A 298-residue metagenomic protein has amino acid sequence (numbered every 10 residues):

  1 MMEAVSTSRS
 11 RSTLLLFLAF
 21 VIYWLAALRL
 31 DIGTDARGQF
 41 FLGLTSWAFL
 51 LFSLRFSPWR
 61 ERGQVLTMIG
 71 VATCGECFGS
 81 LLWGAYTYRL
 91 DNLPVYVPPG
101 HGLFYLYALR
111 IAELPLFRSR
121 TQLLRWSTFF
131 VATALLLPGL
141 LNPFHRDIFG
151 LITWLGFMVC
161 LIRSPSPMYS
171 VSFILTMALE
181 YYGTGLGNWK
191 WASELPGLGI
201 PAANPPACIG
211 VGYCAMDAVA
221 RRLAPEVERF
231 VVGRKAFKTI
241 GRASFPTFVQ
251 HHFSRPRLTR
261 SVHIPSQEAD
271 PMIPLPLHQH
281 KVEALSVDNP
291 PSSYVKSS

Functional and structural regions predicted by a protein language model:
M1-F253: Aromatic-rich, lipid-facing transmembrane alpha helices and their immediate juxtamembrane interface loops in integral
Q250-H252, H263, Q267, Q279 (+1 more regions): Low-complexity, intrinsically disordered or signal/transmembrane-proximal segments
L258, L275-L277, L285: Leucine-biased recognition of intrinsically disordered, low-complexity hydrophobic segments
S266, V282-V287, S293-S298: Short, composition-biased linear "edge" segments at structural boundaries
